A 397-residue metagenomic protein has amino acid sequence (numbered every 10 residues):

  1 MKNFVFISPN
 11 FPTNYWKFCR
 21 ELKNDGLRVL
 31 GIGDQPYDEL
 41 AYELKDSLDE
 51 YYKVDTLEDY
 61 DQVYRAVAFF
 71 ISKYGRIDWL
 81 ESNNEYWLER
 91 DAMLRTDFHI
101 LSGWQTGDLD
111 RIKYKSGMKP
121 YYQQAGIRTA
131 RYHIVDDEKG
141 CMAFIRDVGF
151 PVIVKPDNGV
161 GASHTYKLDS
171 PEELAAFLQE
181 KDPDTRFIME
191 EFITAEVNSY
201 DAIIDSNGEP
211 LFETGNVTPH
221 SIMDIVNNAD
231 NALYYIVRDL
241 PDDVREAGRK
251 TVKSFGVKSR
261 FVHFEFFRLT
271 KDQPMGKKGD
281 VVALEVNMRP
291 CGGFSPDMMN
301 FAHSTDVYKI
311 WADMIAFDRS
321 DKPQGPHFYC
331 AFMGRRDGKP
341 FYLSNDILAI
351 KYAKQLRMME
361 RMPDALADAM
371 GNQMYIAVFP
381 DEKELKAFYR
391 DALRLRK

Functional and structural regions predicted by a protein language model:
M1-Q105, K139, D381-K397: ATP-binding N-terminal substructure of ATP-dependent carboxylate-amine bond-forming enzymes
W16-R20, K119, M142, L178: Short amphipathic alpha-helical segments and helix-helix/interface helices
Q62, G140-F144, E173: Short acidic active-site motifs
A66-F70, A143-F144, F177-E180: CheY-like receiver
R95-H164: A conserved helix-loop-beta module that forms one wall/lid of the active-site cleft in ATP-utilizing catalytic domains
R128-A130, D147, P151-V154, S163-S199 (+4 more regions): Conserved ATP-binding module of the ATP-grasp superfamily
E191-V257, F261, R268, D272-K278 (+3 more regions): ATP-dependent carboxylate/phosphate-activation module, predominantly the ATP-grasp catalytic core and closely related
A312-K397: Peripheral (often C-terminal) accessory segments that flank ATP-dependent C-N-forming ligase machineries
